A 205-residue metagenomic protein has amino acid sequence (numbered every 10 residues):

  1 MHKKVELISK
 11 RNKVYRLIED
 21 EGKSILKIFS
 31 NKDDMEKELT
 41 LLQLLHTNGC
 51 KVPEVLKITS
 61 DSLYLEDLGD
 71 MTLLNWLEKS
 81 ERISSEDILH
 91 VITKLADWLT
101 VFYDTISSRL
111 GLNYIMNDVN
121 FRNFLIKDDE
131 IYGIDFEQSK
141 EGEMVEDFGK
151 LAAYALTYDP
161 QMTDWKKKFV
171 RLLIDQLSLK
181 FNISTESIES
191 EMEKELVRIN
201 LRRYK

Functional and structural regions predicted by a protein language model:
H2-L39, Q43: ATP-binding glycine-rich loop module of kinase domains
Y15, P53-T59: Conserved beta-strand elements flanking the ATP-binding pocket of the protein kinase catalytic core
R16-E21, D67, K127-D128: Active-site beta-strand termini and strand-to-loop segments that position acidic
L42-K51, L74-K127, I131: Conserved kinase catalytic-core helix
S60-T72: Conserved short submotifs of the Hanks-type protein kinase catalytic core that shape the nucleotide-binding pocket
R122-K150: Catalytic activation segment of kinase domains across protein kinase-like and atypical kinase folds
F148-F181, L196-K205: Active-site activation/catalytic loop segments of kinase-like enzymes and analogous catalytic loops in related
